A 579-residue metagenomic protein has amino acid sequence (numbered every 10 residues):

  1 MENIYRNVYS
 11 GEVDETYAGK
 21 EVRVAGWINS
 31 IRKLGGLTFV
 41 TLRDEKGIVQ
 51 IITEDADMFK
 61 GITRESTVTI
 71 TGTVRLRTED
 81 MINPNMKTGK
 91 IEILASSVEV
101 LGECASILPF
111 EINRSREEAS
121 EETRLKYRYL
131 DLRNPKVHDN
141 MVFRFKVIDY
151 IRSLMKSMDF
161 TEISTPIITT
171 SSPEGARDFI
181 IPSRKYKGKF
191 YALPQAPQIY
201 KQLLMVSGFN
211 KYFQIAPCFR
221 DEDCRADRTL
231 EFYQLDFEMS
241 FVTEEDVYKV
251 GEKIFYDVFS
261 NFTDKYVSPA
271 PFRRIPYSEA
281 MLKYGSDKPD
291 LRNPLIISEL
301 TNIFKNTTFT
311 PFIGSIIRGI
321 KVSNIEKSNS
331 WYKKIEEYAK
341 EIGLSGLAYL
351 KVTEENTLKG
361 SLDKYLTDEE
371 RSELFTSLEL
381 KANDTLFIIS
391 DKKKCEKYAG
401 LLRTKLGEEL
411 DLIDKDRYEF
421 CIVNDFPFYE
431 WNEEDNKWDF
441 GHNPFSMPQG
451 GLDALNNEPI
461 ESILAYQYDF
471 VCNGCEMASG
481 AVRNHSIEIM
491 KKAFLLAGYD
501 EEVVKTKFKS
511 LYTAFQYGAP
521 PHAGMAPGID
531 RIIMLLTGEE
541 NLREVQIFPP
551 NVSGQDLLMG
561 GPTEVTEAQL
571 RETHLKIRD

Functional and structural regions predicted by a protein language model:
M1-D579: Class II aminoacyl-tRNA synthetase catalytic cores and aaRS-like
